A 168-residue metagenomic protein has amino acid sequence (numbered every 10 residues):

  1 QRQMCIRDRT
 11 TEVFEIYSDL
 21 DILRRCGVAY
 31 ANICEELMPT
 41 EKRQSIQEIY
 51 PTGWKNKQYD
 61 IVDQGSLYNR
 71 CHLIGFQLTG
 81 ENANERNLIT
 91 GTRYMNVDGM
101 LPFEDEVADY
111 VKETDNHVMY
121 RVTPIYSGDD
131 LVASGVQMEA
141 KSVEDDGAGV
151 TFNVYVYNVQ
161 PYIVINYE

Functional and structural regions predicted by a protein language model:
R2-I6: Short, small-residue-biased leader/transition segments that mark boundaries at the very start of proteins
R7-E168: Domain-level detector of nuclease and nuclease-like folds in predominantly extracellular/periplasmic contexts
